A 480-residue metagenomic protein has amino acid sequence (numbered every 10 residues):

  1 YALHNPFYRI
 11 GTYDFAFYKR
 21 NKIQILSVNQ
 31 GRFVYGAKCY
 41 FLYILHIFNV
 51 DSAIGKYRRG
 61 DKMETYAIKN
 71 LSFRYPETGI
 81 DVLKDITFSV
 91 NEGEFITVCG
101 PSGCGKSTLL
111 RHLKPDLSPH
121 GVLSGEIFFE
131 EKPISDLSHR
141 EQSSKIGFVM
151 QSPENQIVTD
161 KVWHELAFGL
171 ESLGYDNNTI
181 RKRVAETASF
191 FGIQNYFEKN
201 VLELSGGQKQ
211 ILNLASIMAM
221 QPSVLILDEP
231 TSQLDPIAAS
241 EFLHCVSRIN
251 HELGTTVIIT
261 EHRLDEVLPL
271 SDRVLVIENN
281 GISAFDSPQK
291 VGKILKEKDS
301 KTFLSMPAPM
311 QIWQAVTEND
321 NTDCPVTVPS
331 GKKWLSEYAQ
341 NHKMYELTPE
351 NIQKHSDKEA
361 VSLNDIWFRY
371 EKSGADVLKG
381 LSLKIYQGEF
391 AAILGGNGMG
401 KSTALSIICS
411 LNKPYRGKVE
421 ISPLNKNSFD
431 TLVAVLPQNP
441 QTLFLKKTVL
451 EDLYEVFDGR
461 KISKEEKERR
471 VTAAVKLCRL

Functional and structural regions predicted by a protein language model:
C99-P101, L394-G396: The feature captures the beta-strand-to-loop junction immediately N-terminal to the Walker
K114, C409: Helix-to-loop junction immediately C-terminal to a conserved catalytic motif
V122-P133, G417-T431: Conserved ABC transporter NBD signature motif
N178-Y196, V361, Y454, E465-L480: Conserved ABC ATPase "signature" region
N200-L204, Q208: Conserved ABC ATPase signature
L225-D228: Catalytic Walker B motif of ABC-type/P-loop ATPase nucleotide-binding domains
I277, G281-Q314: Conserved beta-strand-loop-alpha-helix hinge in the C-terminal portion of ABC ATPase nucleotide-binding domains
